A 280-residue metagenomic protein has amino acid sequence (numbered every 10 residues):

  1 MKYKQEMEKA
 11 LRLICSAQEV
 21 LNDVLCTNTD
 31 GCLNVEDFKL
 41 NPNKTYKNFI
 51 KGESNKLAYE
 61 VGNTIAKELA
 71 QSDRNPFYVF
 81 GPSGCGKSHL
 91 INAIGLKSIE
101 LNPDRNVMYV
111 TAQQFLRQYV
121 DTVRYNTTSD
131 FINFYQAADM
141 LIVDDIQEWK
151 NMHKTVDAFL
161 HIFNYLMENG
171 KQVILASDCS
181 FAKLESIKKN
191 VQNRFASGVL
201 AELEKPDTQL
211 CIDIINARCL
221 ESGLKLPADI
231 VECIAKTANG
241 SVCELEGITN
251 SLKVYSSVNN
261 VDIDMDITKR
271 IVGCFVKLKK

Functional and structural regions predicted by a protein language model:
V35-Y59: Dynamic helix-loop-helix/coil hinge segments at AAA+ ATPase domain boundaries and subdomain interfaces
F38, I65-R74: Phosphate-binding P-loop
A70-N92: Walker A/P-loop nucleotide-binding motif
D104-M140, H153: Short glycine-rich substrate-engagement loop in P-loop NTPases that contacts/grips substrate
V120-R124, F181-S197: Short regulatory helix/loop adjacent to the ATP-binding pocket of P-loop NTPases
E185, G198-L210: Conserved AAA+ ATPase "SRH/arginine-finger" region at the nucleotide-binding site
N216-L220, V231-T237, C243-V258: C-terminal helical "lid" of AAA+/P-loop NTPase domains
T249, Y255-V276: Conserved C-terminal helix/linker of AAA+ ATPases
